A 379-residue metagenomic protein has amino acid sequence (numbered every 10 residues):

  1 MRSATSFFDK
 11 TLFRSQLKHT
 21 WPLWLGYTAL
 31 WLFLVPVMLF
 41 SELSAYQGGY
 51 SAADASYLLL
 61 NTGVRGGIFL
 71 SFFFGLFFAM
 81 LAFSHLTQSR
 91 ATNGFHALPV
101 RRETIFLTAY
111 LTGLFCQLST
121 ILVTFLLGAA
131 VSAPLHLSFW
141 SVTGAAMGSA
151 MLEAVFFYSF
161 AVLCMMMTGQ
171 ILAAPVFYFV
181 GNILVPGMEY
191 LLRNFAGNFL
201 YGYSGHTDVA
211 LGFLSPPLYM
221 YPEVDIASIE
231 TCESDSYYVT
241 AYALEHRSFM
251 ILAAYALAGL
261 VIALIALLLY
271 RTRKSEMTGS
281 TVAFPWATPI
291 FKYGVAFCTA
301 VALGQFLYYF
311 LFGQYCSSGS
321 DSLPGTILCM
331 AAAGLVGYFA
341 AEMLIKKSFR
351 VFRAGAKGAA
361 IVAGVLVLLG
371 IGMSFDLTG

Functional and structural regions predicted by a protein language model:
M1-T28: Aromatic- and glycine-rich beta-strand/loop motifs that create alpha-glucan
S3-T5, E42-L59, I183-L269, R273-A283 (+2 more regions): Terminal transmembrane helical anchor/hairpin motif
F7, A91-T92, Q170-L172, L267-P285 (+1 more regions): Cytoplasmic membrane-interface regions of multi-pass membrane proteins
Y57, L111-A173, P186-E189: Secretory targeting signals
T62-A91: Long, hydrophobic alpha-helical segments
R65-G66, T143-A154, R247-A258, S322-L335 (+1 more regions): Alpha-helical transmembrane segments of polytopic membrane proteins
A82-F115, T278-G279: Helix-loop-helix units of permease transmembrane domains in multi-pass membrane transporters, especially ABC
V295-C298, A341-T378: Internal/C-terminal transmembrane anchor helices
